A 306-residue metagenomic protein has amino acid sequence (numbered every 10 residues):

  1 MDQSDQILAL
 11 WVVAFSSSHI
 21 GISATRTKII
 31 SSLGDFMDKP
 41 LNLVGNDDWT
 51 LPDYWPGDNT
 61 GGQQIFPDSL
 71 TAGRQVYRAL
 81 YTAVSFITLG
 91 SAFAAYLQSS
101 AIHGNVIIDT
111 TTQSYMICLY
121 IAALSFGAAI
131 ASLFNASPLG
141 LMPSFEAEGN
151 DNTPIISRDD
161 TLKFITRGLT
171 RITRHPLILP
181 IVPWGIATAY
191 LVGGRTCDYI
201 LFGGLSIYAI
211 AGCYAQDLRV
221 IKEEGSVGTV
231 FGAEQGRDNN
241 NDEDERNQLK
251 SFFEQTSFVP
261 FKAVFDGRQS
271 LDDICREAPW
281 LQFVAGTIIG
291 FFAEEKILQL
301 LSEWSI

Functional and structural regions predicted by a protein language model:
M1-R174, L179-I306: Membrane-anchoring alpha-helices and their flanking helix-loop junctions
